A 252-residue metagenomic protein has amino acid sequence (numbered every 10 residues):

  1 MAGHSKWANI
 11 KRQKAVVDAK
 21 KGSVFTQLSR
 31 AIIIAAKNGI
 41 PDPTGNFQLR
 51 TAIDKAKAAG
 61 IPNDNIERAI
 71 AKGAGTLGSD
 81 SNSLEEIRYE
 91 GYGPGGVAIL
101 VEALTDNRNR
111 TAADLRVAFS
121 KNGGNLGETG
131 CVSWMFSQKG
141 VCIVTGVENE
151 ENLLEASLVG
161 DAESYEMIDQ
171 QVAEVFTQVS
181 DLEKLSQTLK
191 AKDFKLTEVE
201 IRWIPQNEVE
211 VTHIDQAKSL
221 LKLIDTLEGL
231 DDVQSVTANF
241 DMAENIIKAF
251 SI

Functional and structural regions predicted by a protein language model:
M1-G127, V132-V141, I252: N-terminal cationic and glycine-rich segments that engage phosphates or anionic surfaces
I143-I252: Positively charged, low-complexity, intrinsically disordered RNA-binding extensions
